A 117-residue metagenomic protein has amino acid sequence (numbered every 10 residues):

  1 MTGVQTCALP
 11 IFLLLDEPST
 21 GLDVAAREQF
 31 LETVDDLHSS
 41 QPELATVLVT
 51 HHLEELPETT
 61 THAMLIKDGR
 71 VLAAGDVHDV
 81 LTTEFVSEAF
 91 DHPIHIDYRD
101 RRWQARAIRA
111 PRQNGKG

Functional and structural regions predicted by a protein language model:
T2-L9: Short, small-residue-biased leader/transition segments that mark boundaries at the very start of proteins
L13-E17: Catalytic Walker B motif of ABC-type/P-loop ATPase nucleotide-binding domains
V24-A26: Helix N-cap at the start of a conserved alpha-helix in ABC-type nucleotide-binding domains
E28-P42: Helical segment within the ABC ATPase nucleotide-binding domain
T50-H51: H-loop/switch region of ABC-family ATPase nucleotide-binding domains
L56-E58: A short, surface-exposed alpha-helical micro-motif characterized by mixed small hydrophobic and charged/polar residues
T61-D76: H-loop (His-switch) and adjacent beta-strand-loop-beta switch element of ABC-type ATPase nucleotide-binding domains
E88-G117: ABC ATPase nucleotide-binding domains
